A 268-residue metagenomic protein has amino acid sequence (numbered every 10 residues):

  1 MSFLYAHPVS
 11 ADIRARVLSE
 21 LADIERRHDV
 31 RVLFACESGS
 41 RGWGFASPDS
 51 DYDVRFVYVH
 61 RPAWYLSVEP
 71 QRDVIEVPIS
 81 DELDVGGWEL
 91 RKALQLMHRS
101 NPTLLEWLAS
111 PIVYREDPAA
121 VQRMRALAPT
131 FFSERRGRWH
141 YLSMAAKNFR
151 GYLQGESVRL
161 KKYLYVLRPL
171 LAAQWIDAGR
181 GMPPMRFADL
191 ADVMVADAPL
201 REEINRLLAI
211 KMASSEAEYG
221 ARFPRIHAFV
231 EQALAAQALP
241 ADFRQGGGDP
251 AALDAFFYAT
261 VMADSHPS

Functional and structural regions predicted by a protein language model:
M1-C36: Helical scaffold of the NTase/Pol beta-like nucleotidyltransferase catalytic core
E20, V30, Q95, T260-V261: Conserved NTP-donor binding/palm subdomain of two-metal-ion nucleotidyltransferases/polymerases, i.e., the charged
G39-S80: Catalytic metal-binding acidic patch
H60-A63, S100-T103, K147, A172-A173: Short loop/turn segments at secondary-structure transitions that flank enzyme active sites
S67-M144: A basic- and aromatic-enriched beta-loop-alpha substructure that forms the phosphate/nucleotide- and DNA/RNA-contacting
Q122-P250: Conserved nucleotidyltransferase catalytic core and NTase-mimicking acidic/glycine-rich helix/loop elements in nucleic
R244-S268: Acidic, carboxylate-rich catalytic segments that either coordinate divalent cations
